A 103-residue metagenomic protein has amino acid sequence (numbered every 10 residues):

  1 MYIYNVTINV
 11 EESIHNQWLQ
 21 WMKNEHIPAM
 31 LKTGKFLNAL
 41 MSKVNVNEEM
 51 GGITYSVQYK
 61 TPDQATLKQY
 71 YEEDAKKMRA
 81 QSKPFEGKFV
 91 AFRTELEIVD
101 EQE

Functional and structural regions predicted by a protein language model:
M1-T7, K35-S42, K77-E86: Short N-terminal helix-initiation segments at or just after the protein's N-terminus
I3-N9, S42-E73: Short, well-ordered beta-strand segments in beta-rich or mixed alpha/beta enzyme and ligand-binding folds
E12-Q17, A65: A generic structural signal for alpha-helix starts
H15-L40, R79-A80: Short amphipathic alpha-helical segments
L31-T33, P62, E103: A short, structured loop/turn motif at beta-sheet edges
L40-M50, A80-E103: Glycine-rich beta-strand-turn "strand-cap" elements at beta-sheet edges
